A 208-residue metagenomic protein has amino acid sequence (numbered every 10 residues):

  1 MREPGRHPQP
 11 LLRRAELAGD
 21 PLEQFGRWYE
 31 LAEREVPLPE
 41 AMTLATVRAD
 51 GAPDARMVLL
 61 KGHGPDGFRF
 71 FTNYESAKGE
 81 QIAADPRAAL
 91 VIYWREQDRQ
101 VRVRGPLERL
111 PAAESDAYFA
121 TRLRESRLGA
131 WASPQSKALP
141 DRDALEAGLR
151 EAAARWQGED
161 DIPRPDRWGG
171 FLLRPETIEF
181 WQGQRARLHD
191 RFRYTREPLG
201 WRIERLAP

Functional and structural regions predicted by a protein language model:
M1-P208: Binding-site signature for planar aromatic cofactors or substrates
